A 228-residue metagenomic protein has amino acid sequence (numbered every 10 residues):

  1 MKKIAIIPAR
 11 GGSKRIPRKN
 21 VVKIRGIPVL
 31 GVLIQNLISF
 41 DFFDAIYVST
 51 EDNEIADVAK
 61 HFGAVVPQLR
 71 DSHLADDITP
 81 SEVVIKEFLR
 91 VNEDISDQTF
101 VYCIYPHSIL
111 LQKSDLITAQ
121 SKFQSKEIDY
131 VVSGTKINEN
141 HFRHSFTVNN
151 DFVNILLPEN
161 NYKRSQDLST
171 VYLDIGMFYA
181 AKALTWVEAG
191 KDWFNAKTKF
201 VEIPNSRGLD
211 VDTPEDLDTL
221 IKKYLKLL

Functional and structural regions predicted by a protein language model:
M1-P17: N-terminal nucleotide-binding beta1-loop-alpha1 segment
V29-A45: A short, N-terminal amphipathic alpha-helix
I46-T50, S133: Short internal beta-strands
N53-V101, L110-L111, I117-T118: Short phosphate-binding loop-to-helix
F100, I109-K197, V201-E202: Conserved core of the sugar-phosphate nucleotidyltransferase
I104: Catalytic metal- and UDP-sugar-binding loop of GT-A-like glycosyltransferases, i.e., residues flanking the conserved
A189-L209, P214-T219, K223-L228: Catalytic donor-sugar/metal-binding loop of nucleotide-sugar-dependent glycosyltransferases
